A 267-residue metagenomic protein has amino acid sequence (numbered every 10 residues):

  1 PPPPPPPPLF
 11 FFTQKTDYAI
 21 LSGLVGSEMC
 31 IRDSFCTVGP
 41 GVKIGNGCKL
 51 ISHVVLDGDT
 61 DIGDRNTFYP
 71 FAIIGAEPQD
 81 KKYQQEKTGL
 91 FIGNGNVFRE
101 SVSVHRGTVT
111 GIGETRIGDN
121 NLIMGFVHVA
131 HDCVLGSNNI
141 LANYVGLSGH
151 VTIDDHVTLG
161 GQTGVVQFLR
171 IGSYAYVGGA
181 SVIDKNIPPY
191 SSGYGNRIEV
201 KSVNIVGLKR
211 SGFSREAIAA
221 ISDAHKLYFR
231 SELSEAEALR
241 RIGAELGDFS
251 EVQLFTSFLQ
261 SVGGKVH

Functional and structural regions predicted by a protein language model:
P3-K15: Right-handed beta-helix
F10-T13, F35, F71, F258: Aromatic-residue hotspot detector
K15-I31: Short, small-residue-biased leader/transition segments that mark boundaries at the very start of proteins
G26-E28, R32-E199: Structural signal for interior beta-strand "rungs" in well-ordered beta-sheet cores of soluble enzyme domains
R65, F71, K82-Y83, K87-T88 (+3 more regions): Terminal amphipathic alpha-helical/low-complexity segments used for targeting or macromolecular assembly
